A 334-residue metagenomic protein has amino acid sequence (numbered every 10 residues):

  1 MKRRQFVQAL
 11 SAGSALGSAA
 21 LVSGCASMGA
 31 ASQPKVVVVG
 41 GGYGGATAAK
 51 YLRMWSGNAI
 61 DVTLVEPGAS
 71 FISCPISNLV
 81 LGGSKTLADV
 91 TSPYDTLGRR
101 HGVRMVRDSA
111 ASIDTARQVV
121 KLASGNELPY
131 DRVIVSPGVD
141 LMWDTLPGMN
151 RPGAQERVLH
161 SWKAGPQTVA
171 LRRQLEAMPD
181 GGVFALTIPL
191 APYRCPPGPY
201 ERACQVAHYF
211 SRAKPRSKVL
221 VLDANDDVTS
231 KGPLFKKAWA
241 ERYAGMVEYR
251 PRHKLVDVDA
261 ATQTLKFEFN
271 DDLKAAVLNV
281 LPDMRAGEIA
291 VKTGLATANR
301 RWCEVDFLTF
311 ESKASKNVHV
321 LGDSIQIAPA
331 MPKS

Functional and structural regions predicted by a protein language model:
M1-K2: Secretory targeting signals
Q5-S27: N-terminal export signals
A26-R104, L190-K231: Beta1-alpha1 glycine-rich phosphate/pyrophosphate-binding loop at the start of Rossmann-like nucleotide-binding domains
R100, R104-S112, V120, L128 (+1 more regions): A Rossmann-like FAD-binding core segment of flavoenzymes
L122, V135-S136, L186, V280-L281: Redox-cofactor binding/interface segments in oxidoreductases and associated redox assembly factors
P137-R212: Glycine-rich dinucleotide-binding loop and its adjacent helix/turn
N150-M178, L273-V277, L281-S334: FAD-site-proximal beta/loop scaffold in flavoenzymes
